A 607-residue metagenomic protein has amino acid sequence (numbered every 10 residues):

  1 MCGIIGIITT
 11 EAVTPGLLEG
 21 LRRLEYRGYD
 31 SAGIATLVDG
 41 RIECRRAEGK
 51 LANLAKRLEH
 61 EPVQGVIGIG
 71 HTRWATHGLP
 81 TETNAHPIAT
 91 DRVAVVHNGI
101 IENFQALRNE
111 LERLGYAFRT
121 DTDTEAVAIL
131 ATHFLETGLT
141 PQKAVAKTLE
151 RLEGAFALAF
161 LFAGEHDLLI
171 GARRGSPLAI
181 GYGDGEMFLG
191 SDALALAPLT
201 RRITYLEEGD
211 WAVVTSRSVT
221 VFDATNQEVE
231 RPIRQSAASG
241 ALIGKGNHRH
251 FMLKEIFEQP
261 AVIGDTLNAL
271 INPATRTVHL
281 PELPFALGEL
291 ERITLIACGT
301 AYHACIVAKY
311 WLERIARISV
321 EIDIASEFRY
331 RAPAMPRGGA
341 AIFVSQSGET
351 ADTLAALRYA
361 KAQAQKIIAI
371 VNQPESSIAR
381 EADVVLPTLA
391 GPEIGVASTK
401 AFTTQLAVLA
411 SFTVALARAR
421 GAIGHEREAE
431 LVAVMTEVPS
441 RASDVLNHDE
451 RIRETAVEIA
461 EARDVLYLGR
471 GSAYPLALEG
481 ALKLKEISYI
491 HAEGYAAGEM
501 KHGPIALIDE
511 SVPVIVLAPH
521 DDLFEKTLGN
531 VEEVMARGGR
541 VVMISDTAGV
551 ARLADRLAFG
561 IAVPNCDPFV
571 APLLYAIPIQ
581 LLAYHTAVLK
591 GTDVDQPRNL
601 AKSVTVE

Functional and structural regions predicted by a protein language model:
M1-K245, R249-H250, E258-E291, Y330 (+5 more regions): Conserved short alpha-helical segments that host acidic/polar catalytic motifs at enzyme active sites
G164-E165, R174-S176, D184-G185, I203-N247 (+2 more regions): A SIS-like phosphosugar-recognition module
